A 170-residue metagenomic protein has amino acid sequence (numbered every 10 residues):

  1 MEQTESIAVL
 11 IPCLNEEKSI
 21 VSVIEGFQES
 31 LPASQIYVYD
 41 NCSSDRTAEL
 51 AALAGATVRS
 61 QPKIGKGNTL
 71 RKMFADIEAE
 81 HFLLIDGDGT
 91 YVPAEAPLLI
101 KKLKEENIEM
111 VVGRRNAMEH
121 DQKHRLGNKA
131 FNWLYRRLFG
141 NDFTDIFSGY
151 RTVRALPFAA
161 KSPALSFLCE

Functional and structural regions predicted by a protein language model:
I11, I24, A33-C42, R59: Short beta-strand/loop segment that forms part of the nucleotide-sugar
N15-E29: Short, well-formed alpha-helical segments that are part of the catalytic scaffolds of diverse glycosyltransferases
K18-S22, D45-A54: Acidic helix N-cap motif at the loop->helix transition within catalytic regions of sugar-transfer enzymes
Q35-Y37, A48-D76: Conserved donor nucleotide-binding strand/loop of the catalytic core
D40-A48, G89: A conserved acidic beta->alpha catalytic loop
T69-L70, F74, T90, H120-E170: Conserved catalytic loops of nucleotide-sugar-dependent glycosyltransferases that act on lipid-linked
F82: Short aromatic/hydrophobic "clamp" motif used to bind/position activated sugar donors
P97-Q122: Conserved donor NDP-sugar-binding/catalytic core segment of glycosyltransferases
